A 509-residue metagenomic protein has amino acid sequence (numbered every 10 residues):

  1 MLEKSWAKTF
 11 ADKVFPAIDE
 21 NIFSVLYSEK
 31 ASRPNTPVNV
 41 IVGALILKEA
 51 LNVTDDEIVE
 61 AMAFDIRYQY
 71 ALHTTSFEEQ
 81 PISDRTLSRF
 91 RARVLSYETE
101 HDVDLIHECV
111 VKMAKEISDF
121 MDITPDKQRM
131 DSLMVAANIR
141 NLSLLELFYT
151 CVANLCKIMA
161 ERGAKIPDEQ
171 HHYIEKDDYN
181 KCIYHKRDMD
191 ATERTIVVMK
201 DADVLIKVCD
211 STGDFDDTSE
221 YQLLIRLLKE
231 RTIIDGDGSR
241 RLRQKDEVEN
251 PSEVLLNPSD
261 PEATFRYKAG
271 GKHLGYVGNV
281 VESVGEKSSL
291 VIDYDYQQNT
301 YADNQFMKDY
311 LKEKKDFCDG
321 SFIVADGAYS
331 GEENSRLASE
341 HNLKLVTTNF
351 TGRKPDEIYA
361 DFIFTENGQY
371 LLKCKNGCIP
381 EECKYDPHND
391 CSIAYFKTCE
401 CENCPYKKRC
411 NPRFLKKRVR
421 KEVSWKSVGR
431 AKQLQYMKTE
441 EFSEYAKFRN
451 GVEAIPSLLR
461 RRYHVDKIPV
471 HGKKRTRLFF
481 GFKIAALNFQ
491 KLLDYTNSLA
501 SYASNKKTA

Functional and structural regions predicted by a protein language model:
M1-K30: Basic, low-complexity segments
A31-N35: Short basic-aromatic helix/loop recognition motifs at nucleic-acid and histone-peptide binding interfaces
V38-N39: Double-stranded DNA-binding cores of transcription factors and transposases
V42-N52: Alpha-helical support elements that line or immediately flank enzyme active sites and cofactor-binding pockets
T54-E57, M62, S76, Q80 (+1 more regions): Anion-binding and metal-coordination hotspots
D65-S83: Short, basic interhelical loop/turn and adjoining N-cap of the next helix at nucleic-acid- or acidic-partner-contacting
